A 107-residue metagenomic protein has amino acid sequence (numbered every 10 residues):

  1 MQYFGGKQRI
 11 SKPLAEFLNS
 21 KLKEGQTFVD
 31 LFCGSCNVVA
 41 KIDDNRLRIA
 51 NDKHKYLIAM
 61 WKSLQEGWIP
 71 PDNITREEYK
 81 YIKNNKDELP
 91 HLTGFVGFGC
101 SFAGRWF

Functional and structural regions predicted by a protein language model:
M1-V38: S-adenosyl-L-methionine
D44-F107: Class I S-adenosyl-L-methionine-dependent methyltransferase module
